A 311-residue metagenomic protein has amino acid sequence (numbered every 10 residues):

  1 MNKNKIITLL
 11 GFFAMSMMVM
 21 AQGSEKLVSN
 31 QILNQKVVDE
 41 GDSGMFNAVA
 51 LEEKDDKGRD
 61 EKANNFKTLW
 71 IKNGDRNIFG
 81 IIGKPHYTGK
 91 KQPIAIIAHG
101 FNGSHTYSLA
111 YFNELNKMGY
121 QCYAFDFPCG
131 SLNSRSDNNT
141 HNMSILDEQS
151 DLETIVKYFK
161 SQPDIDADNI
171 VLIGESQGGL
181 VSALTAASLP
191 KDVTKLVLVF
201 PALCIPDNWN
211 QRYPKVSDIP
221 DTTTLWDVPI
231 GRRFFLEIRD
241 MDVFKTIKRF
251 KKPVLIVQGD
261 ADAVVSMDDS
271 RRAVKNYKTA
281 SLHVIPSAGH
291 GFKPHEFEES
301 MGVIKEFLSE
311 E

Functional and structural regions predicted by a protein language model:
Q35, E40-Y87: N-terminal cap/lid segment of alpha/beta-hydrolase-fold proteins
F101-N113: The serine-hydrolase catalytic nucleophile loop
L115-R135: Conserved alpha/beta-hydrolase
H141-P163: Alpha/beta-hydrolase active-site loop
L184-R232: Hydrolase active-site cap/lid region
F250, I256-Q258, D262: Short beta-strand/loop motif that positions the catalytic acidic residue of the alpha/beta-hydrolase fold
A263-D269: Conserved alpha/beta-hydrolase "acid-adjacent" motif
A288-E299: Catalytic histidine-centered segment of alpha/beta-hydrolase-like enzymes
